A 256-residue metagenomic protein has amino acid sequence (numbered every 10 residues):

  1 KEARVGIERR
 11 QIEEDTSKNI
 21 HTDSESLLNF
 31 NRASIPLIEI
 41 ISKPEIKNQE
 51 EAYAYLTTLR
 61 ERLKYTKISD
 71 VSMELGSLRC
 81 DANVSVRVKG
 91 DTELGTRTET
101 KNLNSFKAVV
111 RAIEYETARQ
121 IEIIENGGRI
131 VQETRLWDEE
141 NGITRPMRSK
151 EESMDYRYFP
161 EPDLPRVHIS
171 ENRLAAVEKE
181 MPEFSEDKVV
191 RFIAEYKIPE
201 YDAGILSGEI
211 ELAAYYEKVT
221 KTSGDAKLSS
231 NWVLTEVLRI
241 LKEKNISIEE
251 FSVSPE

Functional and structural regions predicted by a protein language model:
K1-A33: SsDNA-processing nucleotidyl-transfer enzymes
T22, L28-E45, E50-E256: Charged, compositionally biased, marginally structured helical/coil segments
